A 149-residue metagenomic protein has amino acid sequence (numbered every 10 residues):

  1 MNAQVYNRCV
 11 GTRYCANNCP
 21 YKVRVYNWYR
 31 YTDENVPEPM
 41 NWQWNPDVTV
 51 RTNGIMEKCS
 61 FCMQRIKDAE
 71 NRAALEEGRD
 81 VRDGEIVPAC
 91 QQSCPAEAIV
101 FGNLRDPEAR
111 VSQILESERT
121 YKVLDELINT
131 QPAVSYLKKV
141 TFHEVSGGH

Functional and structural regions predicted by a protein language model:
M1-H149: Non-ligating segments of multi-cofactor redox enzymes
